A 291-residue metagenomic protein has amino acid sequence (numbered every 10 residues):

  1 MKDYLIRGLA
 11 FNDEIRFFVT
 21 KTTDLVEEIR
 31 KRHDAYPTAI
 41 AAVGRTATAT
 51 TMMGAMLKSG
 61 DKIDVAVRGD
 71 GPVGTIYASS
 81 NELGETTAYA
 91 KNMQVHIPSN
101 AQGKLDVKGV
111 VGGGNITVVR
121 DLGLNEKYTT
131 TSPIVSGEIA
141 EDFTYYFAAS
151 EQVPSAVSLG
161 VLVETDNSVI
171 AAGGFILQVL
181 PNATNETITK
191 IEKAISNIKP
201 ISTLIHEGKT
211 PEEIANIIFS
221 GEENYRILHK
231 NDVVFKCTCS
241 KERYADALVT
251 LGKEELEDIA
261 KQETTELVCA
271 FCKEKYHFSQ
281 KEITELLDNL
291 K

Functional and structural regions predicted by a protein language model:
M1-L228: Interaction interfaces in information-processing and related assembly proteins
S196-K291: Cys/His-clustered metal-coordination modules, chiefly Zn-binding fingers
